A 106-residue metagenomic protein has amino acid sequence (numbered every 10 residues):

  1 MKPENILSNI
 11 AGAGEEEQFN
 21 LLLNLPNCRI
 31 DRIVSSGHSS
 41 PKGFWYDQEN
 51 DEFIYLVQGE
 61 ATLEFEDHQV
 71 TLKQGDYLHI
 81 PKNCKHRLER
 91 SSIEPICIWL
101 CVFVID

Functional and structural regions predicted by a protein language model:
M1-R32, S36-G37, K42-G43: A short, N-terminal "cap"/entry segment at the start of jelly-roll beta-barrel domains of the cupin/DSBH fold
L21-L22, K42-Q48, F65, E89-S91: Short histidine-centered beta-strand/loop micro-motifs that create catalytic or ligand/metal-coordination sites
N27, N50, I96-W99: A structure-centric signal for secondary-structure junctions around beta-strands
R29, T62-E64, R87, I98: General beta-strand recognition
D47-T62: Short, conserved beta-strand element in jelly-roll/cupin
E60-T62, Q69, K85: Structural motif
D67-K82: Short acidic-glycine-tyrosine-enriched beta hairpin
N83-D106: Ligand-binding loop in jelly-roll beta-barrel domains
